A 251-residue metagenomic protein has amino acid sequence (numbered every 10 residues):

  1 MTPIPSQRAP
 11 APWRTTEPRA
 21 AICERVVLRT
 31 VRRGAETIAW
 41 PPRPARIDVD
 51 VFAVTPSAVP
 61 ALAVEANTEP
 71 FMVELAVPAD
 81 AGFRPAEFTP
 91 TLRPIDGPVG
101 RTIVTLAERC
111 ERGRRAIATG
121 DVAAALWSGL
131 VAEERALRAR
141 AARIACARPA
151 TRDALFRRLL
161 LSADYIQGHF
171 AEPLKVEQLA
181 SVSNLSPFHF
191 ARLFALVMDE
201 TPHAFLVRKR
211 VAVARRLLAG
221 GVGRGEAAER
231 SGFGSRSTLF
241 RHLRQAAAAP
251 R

Functional and structural regions predicted by a protein language model:
M1-T91, R115-I117: N-terminal regulatory/effector-sensing and dimerization cores that precede helix-turn-helix DNA-binding domains
G34, D50, F190, A214 (+1 more regions): Short hydrophobic/aromatic patches on the structural cores and recognition surfaces of FHA
E74-G168, E177-Q178, H189: An amphipathic alpha-helical interaction segment
V99-I103, M198, R210: N-terminal alpha-helical segment
R135-R140, I144-P149, L161, Q167-H169 (+2 more regions): Basic/polar phosphate-binding segments, predominantly the helix-turn-helix DNA-binding elements of transcriptional
L155-A163, V207-V211, R215, G221: Short, leucine-enriched amphipathic alpha-helices that occur as contiguous helical runs
E172, G220-V222: Flexible coil/turn residues that form the inter-helical turn or adjacent wing/linker of helix-turn-helix
A214, A227-A228: Hydrophobic positions on the alpha-helical face of helix-turn-helix-like DNA-binding modules
